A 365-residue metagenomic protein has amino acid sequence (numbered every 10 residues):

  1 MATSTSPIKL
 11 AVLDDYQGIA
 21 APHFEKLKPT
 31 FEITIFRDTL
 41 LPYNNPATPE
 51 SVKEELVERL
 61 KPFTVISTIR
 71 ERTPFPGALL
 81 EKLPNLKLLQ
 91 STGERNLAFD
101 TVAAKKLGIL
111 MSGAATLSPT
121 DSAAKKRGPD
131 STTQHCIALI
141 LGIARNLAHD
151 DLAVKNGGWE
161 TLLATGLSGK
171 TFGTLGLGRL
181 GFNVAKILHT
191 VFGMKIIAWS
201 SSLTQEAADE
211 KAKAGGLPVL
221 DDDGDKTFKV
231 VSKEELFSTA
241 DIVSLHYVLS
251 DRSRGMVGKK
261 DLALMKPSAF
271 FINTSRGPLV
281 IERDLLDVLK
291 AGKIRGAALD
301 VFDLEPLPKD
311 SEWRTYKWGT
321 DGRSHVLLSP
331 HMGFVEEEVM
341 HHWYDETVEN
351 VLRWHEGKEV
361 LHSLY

Functional and structural regions predicted by a protein language model:
M1-V65, I69-R70, Q205, K213: N-terminal glycine-/charge-rich "phosphate-binding" loop or analogous flexible N-terminal tail
H23, T161-P267: Rossmann-like dinucleotide/phosphate-binding beta-alpha-beta segment
K61-K155, T165: Phosphate/diphosphate ligand-binding glycine-rich loop within oxidoreductases
T68-I69, T92, T239, L245-L249 (+1 more regions): Short, well-ordered coil/turn residues at beta-beta hairpins and beta-strand->alpha-helix junctions within
T73-L86, R252-F271: Rossmann-fold NAD(P) dinucleotide-binding segment
R127-S131, G158, R179, F334: Residue-level detector of alpha-helix initiation sites
D130-L152, F182, K186-M194, E346-E356: Oxidoreductase and adenylate-handling cofactor-binding alpha/beta cores
S268-Y365: Rossmann-like dinucleotide-binding domain for NAD(H)/NADP(H)
